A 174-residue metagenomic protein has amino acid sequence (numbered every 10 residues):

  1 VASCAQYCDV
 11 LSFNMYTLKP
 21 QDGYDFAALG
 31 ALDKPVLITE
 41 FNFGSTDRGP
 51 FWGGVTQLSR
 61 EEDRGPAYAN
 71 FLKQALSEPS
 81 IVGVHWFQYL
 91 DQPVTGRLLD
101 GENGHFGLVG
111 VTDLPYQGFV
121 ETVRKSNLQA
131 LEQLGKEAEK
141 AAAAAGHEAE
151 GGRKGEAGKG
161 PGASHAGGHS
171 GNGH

Functional and structural regions predicted by a protein language model:
V1-N70: Extracellular glycoside hydrolase catalytic/binding regions
S3, Y7, Q74, E78 (+2 more regions): Alpha-helical structural signal in soluble globular domains
P20, F41-T46, A67-K73, L114-E121 (+1 more regions): Short C-terminal domain-edge/linker segments immediately following a structured domain
A27-K34, F51-L58, Q74-W86, R124-Q133: Noncatalytic linker/hinge segments flanking ATPase motor cores
F41, T56-F106: Substrate-binding cleft of secreted/luminal carbohydrate-active enzymes
F87-K154, H169-H174: Aromatic-rich peripheral "rim/lid" segments of glycoside hydrolase catalytic domains that contact and position glycan
R153-E156, G162: Arg/Lys-rich low-complexity patches in intrinsically disordered regions that function as generic
